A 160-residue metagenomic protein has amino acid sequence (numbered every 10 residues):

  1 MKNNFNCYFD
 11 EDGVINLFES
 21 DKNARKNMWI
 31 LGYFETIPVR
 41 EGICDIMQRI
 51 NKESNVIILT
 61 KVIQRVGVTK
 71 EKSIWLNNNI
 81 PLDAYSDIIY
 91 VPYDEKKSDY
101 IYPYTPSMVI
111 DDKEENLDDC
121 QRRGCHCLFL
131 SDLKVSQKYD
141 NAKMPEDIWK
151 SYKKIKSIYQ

Functional and structural regions predicted by a protein language model:
M1-P38, Q48, S136: Active-site neighborhood of HAD-like aspartate-dependent phosphohydrolases
F5, S86, S107: Conserved acidic residues
D10, L59-K61, I110, L130: Short hydrophobic segments within beta-strands
K26-I58, R65-K70: Short, acidic loop-to-helix structural element flanking the phosphoryl-transfer center in phosphate-processing enzymes
L59-I63, S73, N79-S98: A short, structured active-site edge motif that brings together acidic residues
N77-Y90, Y139-Q160: Structural recognition of alpha->loop->beta junctions
Y90-C120: Conserved Lys-Pro-Asp/Glu-containing loop-to-beta segment of HAD-superfamily phosphomonoesterases, centered on
M108-D147: Acidic, Mg2+-coordinating phosphoryl-transfer loop and its flanking beta/alpha structural elements, shared across
